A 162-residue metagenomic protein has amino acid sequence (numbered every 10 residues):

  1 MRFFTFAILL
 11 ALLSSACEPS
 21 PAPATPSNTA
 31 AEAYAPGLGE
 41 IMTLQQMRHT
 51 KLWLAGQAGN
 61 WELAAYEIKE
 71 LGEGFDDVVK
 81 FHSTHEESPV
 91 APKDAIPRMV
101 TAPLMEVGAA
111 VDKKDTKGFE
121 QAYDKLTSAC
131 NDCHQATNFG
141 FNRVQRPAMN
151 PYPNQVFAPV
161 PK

Functional and structural regions predicted by a protein language model:
M1-L9: Sec-dependent signal peptide recognition, specifically the positively charged N-region followed immediately by
F6, E18-P21: Short hydrophobic membrane-inserting helices
L13-A16: C-terminal motif of bacterial Sec signal peptides marking the signal peptidase cleavage site
P21-A58, E62-K162: Sequence context surrounding c-type heme c attachment/ligation sites in exported
